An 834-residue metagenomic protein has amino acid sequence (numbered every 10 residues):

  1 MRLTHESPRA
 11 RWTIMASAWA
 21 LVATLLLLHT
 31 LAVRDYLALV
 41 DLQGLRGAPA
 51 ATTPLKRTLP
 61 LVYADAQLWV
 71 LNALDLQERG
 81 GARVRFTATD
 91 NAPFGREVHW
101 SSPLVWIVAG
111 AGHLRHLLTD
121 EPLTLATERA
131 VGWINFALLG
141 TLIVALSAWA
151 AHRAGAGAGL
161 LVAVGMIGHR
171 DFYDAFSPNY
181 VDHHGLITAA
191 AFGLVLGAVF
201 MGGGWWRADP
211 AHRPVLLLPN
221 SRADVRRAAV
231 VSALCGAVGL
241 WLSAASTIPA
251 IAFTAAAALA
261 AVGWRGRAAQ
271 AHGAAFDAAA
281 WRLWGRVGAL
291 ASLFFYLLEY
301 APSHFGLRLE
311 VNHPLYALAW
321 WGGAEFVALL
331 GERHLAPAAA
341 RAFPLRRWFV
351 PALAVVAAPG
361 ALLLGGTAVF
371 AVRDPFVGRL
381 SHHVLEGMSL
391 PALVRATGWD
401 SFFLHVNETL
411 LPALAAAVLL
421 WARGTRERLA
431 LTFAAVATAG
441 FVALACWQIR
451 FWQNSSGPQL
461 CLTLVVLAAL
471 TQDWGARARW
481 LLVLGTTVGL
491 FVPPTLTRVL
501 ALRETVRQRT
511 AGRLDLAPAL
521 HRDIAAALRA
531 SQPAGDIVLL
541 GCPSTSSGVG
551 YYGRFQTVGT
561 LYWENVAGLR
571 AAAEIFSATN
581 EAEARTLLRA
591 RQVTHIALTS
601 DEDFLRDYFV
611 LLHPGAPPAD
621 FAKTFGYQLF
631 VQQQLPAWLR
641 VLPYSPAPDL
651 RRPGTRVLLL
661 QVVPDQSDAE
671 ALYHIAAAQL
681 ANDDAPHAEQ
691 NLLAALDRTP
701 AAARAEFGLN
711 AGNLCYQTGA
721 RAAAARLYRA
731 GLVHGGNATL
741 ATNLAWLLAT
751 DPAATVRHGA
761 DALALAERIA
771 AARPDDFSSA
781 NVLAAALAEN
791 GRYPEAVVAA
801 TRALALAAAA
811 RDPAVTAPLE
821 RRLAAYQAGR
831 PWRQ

Functional and structural regions predicted by a protein language model:
M1-T52, L160, H334-V355, T486-T487: Start-transfer (signal-anchor) and selected internal transmembrane alpha helices of multi-pass inner/ER membrane
Y36-A151, A158-G165, H169-A190: Active-site lumenal/periplasmic loops and adjacent helix-entry segments of GT-C-fold, multi-pass membrane
D41-G47, P493-Q717, A722, A745: Extracytoplasmic
I134-H152, G157-D209, R213, D224-R265 (+2 more regions): Membrane-embedded helix bundles of polyisoprenyl
V215-R222, G266-L283, A338-A352, A368 (+1 more regions): Membrane-interface helix-loop-helix junctions at transmembrane boundaries of multi-pass membrane enzymes, predominantly
N312-E332, F349-G424, R428-A435: Alpha-helical transmembrane segments at the extracellular/periplasmic loop-to-helix junctions of multi-pass membrane
R346-V356, C461, L467-A501: Signature aromatic-anchored transmembrane alpha helix within multi-pass, membrane-resident enzymes that catalyze glycan
L411, G440, W447-R477, L481: Hydrophobic/aromatic-rich transmembrane helices and adjacent perimembrane loops
